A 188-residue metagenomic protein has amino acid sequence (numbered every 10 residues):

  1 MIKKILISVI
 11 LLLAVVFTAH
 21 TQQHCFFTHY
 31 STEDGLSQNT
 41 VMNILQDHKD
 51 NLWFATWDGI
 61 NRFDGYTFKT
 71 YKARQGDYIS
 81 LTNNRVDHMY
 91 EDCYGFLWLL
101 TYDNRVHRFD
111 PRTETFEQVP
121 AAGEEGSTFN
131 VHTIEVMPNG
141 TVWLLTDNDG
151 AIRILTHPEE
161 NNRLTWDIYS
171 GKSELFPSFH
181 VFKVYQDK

Functional and structural regions predicted by a protein language model:
M1-K188: Carboxylate-rich, polar loop motifs that coordinate divalent cations or form catalytic acidic clusters
